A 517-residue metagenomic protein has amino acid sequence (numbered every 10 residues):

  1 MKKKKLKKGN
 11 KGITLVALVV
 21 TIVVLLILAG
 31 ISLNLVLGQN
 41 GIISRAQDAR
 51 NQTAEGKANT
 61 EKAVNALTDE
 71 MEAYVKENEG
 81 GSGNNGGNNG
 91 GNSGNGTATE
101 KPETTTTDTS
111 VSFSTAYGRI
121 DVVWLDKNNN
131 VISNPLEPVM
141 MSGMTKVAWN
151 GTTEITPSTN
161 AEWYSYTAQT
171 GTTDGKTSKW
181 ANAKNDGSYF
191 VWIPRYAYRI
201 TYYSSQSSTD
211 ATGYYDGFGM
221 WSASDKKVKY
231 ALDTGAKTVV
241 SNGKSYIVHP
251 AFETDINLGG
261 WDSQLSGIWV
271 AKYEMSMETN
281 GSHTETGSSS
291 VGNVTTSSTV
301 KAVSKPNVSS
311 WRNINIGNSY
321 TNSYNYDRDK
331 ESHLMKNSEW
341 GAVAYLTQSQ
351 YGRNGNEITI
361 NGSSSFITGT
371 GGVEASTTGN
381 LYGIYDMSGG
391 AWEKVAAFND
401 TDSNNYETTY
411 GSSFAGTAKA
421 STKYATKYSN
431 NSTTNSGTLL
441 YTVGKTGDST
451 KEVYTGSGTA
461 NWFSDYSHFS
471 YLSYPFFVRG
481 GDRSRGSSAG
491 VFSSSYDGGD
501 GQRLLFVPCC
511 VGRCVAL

Functional and structural regions predicted by a protein language model:
M1-K11: N-terminal leader/signal peptides at the extreme start of proteins
K11-N34: N-terminal single-pass transmembrane signal-anchor helix
L35-T60: Aliphatic-rich helix starts adjacent to a transmembrane/signal segment
E79-T107: Ser/Thr/Gly/Pro-rich low-complexity, disordered linker/stalk segments of secreted and cell-surface proteins
P102-Y203, S332, C514: GGW-centered surface loops in extracellular recognition modules
W180, K184-G187, A223-M387, Q502: Short aromatic-cysteine micro-motif
S205-S263, V270, N280-T299, Y345 (+1 more regions): Long, low-complexity, polar/charged, intrinsically disordered or flexibly structured peripheral segments
N337-A344, S363, G369-L381, Y385-S403 (+1 more regions): C-terminal, surface-exposed recognition/capping segments
